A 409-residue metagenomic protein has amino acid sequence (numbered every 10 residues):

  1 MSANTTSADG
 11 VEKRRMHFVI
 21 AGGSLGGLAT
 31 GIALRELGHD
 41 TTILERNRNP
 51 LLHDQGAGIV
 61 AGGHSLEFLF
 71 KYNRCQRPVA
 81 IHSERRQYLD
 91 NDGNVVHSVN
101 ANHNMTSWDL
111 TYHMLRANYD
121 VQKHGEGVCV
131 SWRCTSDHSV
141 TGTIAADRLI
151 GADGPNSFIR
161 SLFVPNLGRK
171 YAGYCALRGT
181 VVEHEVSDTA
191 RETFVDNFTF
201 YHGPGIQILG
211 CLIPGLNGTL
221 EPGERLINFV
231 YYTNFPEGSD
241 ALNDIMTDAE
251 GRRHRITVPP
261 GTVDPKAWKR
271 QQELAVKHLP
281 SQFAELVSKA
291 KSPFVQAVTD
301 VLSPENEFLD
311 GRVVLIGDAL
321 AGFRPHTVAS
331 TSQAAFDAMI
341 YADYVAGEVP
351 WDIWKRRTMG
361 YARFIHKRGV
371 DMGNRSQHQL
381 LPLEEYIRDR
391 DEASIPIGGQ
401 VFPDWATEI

Functional and structural regions predicted by a protein language model:
S2-M16, S281-E285, P325-Q333, M339-I409: C-terminal helical "tail/cap" subdomain of flavin- and related membrane-associated enzymes
D9-I43: N-terminal Rossmann-like FAD-binding beta1-loop-alpha1 element of flavoenzymes
F18, T41-T42, T143, D147-L149 (+1 more regions): Hydrophobic "anchor" residues on beta-strands that sit immediately upstream of conserved functional sites
I20-G31, G151, F229, S288-D371: Conserved mid-domain beta->alpha element of the FAD-binding
G26, T30, N49, N156: Conserved Rossmann-like nucleotide-cofactor binding loop
D40, L44-E126: Active-site-adjacent segment of FAD-dependent monooxygenases/related oxidoreductases
R116-V276: Conserved FAD-binding catalytic core of PHBH/FMO-like flavoproteins
W268, L279-V295: A short coil-to-beta-strand element that immediately follows conserved catalytic motifs
